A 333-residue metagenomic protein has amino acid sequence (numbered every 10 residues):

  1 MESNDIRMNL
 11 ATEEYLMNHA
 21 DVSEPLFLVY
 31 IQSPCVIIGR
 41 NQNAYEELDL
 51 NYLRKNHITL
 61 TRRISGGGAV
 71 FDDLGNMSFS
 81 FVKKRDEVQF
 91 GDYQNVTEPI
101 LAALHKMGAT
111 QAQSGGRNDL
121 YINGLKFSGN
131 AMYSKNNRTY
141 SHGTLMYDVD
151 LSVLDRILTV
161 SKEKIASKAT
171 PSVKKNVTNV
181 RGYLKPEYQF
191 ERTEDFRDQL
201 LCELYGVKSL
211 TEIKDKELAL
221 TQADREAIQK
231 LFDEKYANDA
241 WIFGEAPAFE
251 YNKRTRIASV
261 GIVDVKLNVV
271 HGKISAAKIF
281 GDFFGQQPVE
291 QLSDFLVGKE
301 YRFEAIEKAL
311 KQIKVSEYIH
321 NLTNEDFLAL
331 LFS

Functional and structural regions predicted by a protein language model:
M1-G91: N-terminal lobe of the biotin/lipoate ligase/transferase fold
R63-S78, L120-I122, K126, A131-T139: FAD-binding core of FAD-dependent oxidoreductases, characterized by glycine-rich FAD pyrophosphate-binding loops
N76-N118: Contiguous, small/hydrophobic- and glycine-enriched helical/loop subdomains that border and often "cap" functional
I100, L104-M107, N136-F243, Q287-S333: Long, positively charged amphipathic alpha-helical accessory segments at protein N-termini or as interdomain linkers
S114-N130, A219-F232: Beta-rich nucleic-acid/ligand-interaction surfaces
A131-M132, L145, T255, V263-G281: Short beta-strand elements
A223-V270: Structured beta-strand/loop patches that form or line metal/cofactor-binding pockets in enzymes
